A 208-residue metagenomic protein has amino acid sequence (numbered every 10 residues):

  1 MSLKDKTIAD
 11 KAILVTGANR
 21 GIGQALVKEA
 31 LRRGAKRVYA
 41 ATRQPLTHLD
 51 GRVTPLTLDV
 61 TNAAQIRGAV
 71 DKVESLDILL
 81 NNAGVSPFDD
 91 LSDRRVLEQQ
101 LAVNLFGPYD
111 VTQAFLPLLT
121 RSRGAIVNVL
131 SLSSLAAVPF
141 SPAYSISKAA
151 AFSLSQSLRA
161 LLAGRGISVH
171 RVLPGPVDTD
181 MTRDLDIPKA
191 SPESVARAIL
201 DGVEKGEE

Functional and structural regions predicted by a protein language model:
N19, V27: N-terminal Rossmann NAD(P)H-binding glycine-rich loop of SDR-like oxidoreductase domains
D50-A64: Rossmann-fold cofactor-recognition segment
P55, Q100-L101: A hydrophobic alpha-helix adjacent to the NAD(P)-binding/active-site core of NAD(P)-dependent oxidoreductases, strongly
G84-E98, F140-A143: Conserved mid-core segment of classical short-chain dehydrogenase/reductases
L101, T112, S147: Active-site helix of classical SDR
S131: Residue(s) in the substrate-gating loop at a strand-loop-helix junction that position the organic substrate next
R171, T179, R183-E208: C-terminal helical subdomain
